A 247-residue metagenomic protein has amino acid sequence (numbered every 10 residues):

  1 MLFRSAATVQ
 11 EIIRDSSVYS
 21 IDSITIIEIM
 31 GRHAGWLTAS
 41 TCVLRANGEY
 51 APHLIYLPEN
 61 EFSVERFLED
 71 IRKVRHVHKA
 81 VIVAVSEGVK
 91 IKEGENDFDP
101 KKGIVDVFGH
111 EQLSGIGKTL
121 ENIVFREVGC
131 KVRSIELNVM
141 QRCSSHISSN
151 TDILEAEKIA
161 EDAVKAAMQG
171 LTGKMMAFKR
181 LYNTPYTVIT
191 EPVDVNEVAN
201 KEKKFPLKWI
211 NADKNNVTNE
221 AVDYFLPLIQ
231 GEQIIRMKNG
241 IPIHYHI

Functional and structural regions predicted by a protein language model:
M1-R133: Accessory alpha-helical/coil subdomains and C-terminal extensions that flank or cap enzyme catalytic cores
D99-I247: C-terminal non-catalytic interaction/assembly regions of soluble proteins
